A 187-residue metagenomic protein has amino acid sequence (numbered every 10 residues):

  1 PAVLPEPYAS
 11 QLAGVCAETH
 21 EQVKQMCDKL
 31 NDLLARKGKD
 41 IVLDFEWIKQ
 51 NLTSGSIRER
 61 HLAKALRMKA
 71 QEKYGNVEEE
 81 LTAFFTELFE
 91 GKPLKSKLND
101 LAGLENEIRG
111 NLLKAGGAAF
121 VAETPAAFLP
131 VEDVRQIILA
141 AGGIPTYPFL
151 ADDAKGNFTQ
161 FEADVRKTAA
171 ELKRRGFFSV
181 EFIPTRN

Functional and structural regions predicted by a protein language model:
P1-E162: Extended substrate/RNA-proximal surfaces in nucleic-acid metabolism proteins
D153-N187: Long, positively charged, glycine-interspersed low-complexity recognition regions
